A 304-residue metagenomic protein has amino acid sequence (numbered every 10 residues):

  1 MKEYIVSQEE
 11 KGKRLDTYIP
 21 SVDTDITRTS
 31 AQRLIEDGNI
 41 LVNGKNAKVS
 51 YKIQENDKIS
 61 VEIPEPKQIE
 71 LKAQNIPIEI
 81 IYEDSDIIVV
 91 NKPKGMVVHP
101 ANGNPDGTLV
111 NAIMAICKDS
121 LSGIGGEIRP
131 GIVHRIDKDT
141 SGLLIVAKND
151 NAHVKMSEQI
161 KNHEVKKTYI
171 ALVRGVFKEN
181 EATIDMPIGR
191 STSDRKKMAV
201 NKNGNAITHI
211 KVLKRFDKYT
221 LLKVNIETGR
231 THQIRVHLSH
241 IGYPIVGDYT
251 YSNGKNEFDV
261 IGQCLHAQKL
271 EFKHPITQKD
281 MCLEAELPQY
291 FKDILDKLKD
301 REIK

Functional and structural regions predicted by a protein language model:
M1-T183, Y290-L298: RNA pseudouridine synthases
R14-P20, R195-K197, G254: Short, charged beta-strand/loop "edge" motif centered at a coil->beta-strand transition that forms conserved
K48-K52, K223, G262: Short, surface-exposed secondary-structure edge patches
V90, V236, G247: Active-site flanking residues adjacent to catalytic metal/cofactor-binding acidic residues
G126-S157, K166, I170, G189-I241 (+1 more regions): The conserved catalytic core of RNA pseudouridine synthases
G175-F177, T228, K255: Glycine-rich beta-alpha junction loops
V246-D259: Short, surface-exposed loop/helix-turn segments at secondary-structure junctions that function as lids/hinges flanking
D259-A267: Active-site-adjacent capping/gating segments
